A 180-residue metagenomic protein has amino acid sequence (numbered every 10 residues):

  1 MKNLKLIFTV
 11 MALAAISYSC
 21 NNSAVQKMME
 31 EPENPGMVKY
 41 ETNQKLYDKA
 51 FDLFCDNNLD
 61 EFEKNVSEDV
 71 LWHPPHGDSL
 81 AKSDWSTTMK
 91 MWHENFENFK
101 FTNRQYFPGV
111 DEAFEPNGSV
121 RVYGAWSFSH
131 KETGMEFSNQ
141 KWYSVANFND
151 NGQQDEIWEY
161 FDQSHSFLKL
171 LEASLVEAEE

Functional and structural regions predicted by a protein language model:
M1-F8: Bacterial N-terminal signal peptides that target proteins for export
A15-S19: C-terminal motif of bacterial Sec signal peptides marking the signal peptidase cleavage site
C20-D60, K64, A178-E179: Short, low-complexity N-terminal intrinsically disordered segments enriched in polar/charged residues
A50, E61-E63, V70, W85 (+3 more regions): Hydrophobic pocket/interface hotspot
L59-E112, P116-G118: A solvent-exposed, acidic/Ser-Thr-rich amphipathic alpha-helical stretch
V66, H76, G124-W126, F161: A mature extracytoplasmic/lumenal domain signature
Y123-Q153: Exposed beta-sheet edge and beta->alpha loop/turn motif
D155-E180: Low-complexity, intrinsically disordered terminal/linker segments enriched in charged and Gly/Pro repeats
